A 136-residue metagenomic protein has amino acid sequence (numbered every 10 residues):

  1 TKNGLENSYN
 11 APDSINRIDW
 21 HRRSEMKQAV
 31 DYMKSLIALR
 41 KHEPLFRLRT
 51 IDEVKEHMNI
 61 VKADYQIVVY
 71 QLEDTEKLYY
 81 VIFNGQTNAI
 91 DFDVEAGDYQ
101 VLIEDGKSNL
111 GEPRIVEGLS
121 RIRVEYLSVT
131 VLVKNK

Functional and structural regions predicted by a protein language model:
T1-G97: Loop/helix patches that line or flank the sugar-binding groove of alpha-linked glycan CAZymes
R22, Q71-L72, I103, Y126 (+1 more regions): Pocket-edge structural micro-motifs
L48-R49, S108-P113: Acidic Ser/Thr/Pro-rich low-complexity disordered segments that often serve as glycosylated linkers/stalks around
T75, G85-N88, G106-K107, V129 (+1 more regions): Short, glycine-/Ser/Thr-/acidic-enriched flexible segments
I90-F92, G111, L132-K134: Short acidic, gly/pro-rich beta-turn/loop elements at beta-sheet edges and active-site/ligand-binding grooves
E95-N109: Solvent-exposed beta-hairpin/edge-strand motifs
R114-K136: C-terminal beta-strand-rich structural cap/linker in extracellular carbohydrate-active enzymes
